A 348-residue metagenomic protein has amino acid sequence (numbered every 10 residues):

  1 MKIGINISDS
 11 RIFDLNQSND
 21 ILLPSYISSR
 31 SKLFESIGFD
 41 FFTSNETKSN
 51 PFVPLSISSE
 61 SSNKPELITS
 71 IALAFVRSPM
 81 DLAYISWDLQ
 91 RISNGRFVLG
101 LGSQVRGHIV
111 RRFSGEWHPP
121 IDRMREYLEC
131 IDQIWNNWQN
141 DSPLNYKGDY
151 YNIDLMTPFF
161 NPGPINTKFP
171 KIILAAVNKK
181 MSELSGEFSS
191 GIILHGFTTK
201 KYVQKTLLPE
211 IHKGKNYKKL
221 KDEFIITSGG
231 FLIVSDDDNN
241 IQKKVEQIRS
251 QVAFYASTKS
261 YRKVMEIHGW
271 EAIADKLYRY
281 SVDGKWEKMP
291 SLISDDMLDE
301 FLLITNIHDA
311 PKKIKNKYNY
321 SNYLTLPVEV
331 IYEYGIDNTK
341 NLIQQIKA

Functional and structural regions predicted by a protein language model:
M1-E66, P170: N-terminal beta1-alpha1-beta2 module of alpha/beta enzyme domains
I3-I7, F42-S44, E66-S70, F97-L101 (+4 more regions): Hydrophobic faces of well-ordered beta-strands that scaffold small-molecule active sites in alpha/beta enzyme cores
G4-S25, A72-P79, N166-V177, L232-S235 (+1 more regions): Active-site mouth loops of central-metabolism enzymes
F13-L15, I92-G191, F197-F224, L277: Internal, glycine-rich beta/alpha segment that forms the wall or movable "lid" of small-molecule/cofactor binding
N16-L33, I85, A176-L184, N306-N316: Short, acidic/polar
P54-A72, V76, Y127, I346: Alpha-helix-loop-beta-strand connector modules within alpha/beta enzyme cores
L55-E66, S86-F97, G186-E187, Y217-K221 (+1 more regions): Acidic (Asp/Glu)-rich catalytic clusters
F75-R91, H118: Glycine-rich anion/phosphate-binding loops
